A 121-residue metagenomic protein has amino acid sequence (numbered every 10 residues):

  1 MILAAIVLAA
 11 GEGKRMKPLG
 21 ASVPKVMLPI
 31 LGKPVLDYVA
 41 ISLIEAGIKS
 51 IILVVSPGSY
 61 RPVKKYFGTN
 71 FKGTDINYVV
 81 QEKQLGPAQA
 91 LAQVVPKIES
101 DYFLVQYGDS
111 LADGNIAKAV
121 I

Functional and structural regions predicted by a protein language model:
M1-V7, R15, P29, K33-Y107 (+1 more regions): Conserved N-terminal catalytic core of the sugar/cofactor nucleotidyltransferase
E12, D109-S110: Active-site metal-binding loops of divalent metal-dependent hydrolases
K17-L19: Glycine/threonine-rich flexible loop motifs
A21-V26: Short alpha-helical oligomerization interface
A112-G114: Short glycine-rich, flexible loops that bind phosphorylated cofactors or substrates
I121: Conserved A-loop
